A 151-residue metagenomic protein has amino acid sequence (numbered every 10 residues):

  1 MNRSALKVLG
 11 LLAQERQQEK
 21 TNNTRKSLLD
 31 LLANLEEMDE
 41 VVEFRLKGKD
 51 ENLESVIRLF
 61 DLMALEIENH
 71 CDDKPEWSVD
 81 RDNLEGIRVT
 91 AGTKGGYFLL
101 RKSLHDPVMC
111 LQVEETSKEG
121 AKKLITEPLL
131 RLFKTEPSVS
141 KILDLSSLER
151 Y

Functional and structural regions predicted by a protein language model:
M1-Q112, K118-Y151: Phosphate-binding and adjacent anionic-ligand microenvironments
